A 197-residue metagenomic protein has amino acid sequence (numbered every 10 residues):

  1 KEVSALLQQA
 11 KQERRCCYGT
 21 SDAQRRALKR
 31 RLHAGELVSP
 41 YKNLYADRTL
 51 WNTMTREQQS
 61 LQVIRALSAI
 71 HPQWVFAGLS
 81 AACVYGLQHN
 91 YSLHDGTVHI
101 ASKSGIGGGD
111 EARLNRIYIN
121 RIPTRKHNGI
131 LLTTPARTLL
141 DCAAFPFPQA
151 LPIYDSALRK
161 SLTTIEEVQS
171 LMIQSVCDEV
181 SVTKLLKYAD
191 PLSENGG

Functional and structural regions predicted by a protein language model:
K1-E179: Short gly/ser-rich loop at a beta-strand->alpha-helix junction or flexible surface loop bordering the NTP-binding
T183-G197: Nucleic-acid endo/exonuclease domains
